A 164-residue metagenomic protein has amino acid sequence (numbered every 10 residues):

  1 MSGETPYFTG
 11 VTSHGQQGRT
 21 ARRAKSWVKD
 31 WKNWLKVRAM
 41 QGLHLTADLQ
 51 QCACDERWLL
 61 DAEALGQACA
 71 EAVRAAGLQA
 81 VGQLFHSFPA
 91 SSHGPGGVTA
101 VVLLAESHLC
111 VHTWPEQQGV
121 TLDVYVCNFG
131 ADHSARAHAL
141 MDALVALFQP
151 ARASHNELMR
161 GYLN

Functional and structural regions predicted by a protein language model:
S2-N164: Polybasic/polar functional segments that serve as interface/processing modules
